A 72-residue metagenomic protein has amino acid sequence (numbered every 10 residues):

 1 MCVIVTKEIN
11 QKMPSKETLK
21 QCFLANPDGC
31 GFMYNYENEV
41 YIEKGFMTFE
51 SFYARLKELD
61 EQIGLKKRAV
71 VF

Functional and structural regions predicted by a protein language model:
M1-A54: Extreme N-terminus nucleophile/cap motif
Y53-F72: A basic- and aromatic-enriched beta-loop-alpha substructure that forms the phosphate/nucleotide- and DNA/RNA-contacting
